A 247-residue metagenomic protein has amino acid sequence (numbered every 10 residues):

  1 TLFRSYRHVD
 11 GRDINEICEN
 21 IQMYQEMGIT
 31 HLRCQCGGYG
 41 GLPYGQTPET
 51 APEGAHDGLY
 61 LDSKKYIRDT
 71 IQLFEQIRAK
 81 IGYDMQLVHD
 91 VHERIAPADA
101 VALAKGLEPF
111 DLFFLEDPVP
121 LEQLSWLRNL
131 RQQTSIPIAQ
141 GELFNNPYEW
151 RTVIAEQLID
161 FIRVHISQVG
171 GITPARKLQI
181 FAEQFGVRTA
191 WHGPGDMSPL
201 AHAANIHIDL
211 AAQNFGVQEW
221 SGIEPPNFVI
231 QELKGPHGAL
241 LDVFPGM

Functional and structural regions predicted by a protein language model:
T1-L2: Short, small-residue-biased leader/transition segments that mark boundaries at the very start of proteins
S5, A98, N227-Q231: Short, solvent-exposed polar/charged micro-motifs at secondary-structure junctions
Y6-Q133: Metal-dependent enolase-superfamily TIM-barrel catalytic cores that perform enediolate-based chemistry
K105, D111-F114, P120-F244: Shared catalytic-loop signature of beta/alpha-barrel
